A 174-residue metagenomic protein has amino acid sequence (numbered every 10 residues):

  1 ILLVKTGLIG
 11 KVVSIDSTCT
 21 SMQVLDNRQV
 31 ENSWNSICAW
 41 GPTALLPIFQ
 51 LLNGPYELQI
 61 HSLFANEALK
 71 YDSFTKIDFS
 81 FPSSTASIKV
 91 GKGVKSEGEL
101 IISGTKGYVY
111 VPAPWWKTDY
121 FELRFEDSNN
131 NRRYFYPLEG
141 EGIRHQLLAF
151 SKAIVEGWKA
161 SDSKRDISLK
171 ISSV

Functional and structural regions predicted by a protein language model:
I1, Q23-R28, E67-F74, E99-L100 (+1 more regions): Short, solvent-exposed polar/charged micro-motifs at secondary-structure junctions
I1-Q59: Predominantly a Rossmann-like dinucleotide-binding segment in NAD(P)-dependent oxidoreductases
L2, F135, A149-V174: C-terminal helix-rich "cap/oligomerization" subdomain common to oxidoreductases
T20, A113-W116, L138-I143: Short coil/turn segments
N32-C38, R132-E141: A short glycine-threonine-serine/GTX helix/turn-capping micro-motif
A39-K117, L147-W158: Contiguous beta-strand/loop segments that form the cofactor/metal-binding neighborhood of enzyme cores
P42-L46, E141-L148, D166-S173: A structural signal for well-ordered alpha-helical segments within the folded catalytic domains of diverse enzymes
L100, T118-S128: Short polybasic amphipathic segments
